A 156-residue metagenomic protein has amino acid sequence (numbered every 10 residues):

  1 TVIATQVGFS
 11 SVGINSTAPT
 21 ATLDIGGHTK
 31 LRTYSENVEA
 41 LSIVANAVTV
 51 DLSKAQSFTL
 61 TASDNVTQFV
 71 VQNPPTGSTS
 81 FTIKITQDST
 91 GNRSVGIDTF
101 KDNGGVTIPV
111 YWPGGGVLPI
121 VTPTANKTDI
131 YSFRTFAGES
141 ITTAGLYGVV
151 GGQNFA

Functional and structural regions predicted by a protein language model:
V2-V7: Extreme N-terminal basic, low-complexity initiation segments that serve as generic localization/processing leaders
G8-E36: Short sequence segments immediately N-terminal to proteolytic processing junctions that release a mature
A18, L41-T49, V117-V121: Intrinsically disordered, low-complexity boundary segments flanking structured domains
T22, A47-T49, S132: Short, surface-exposed charged micro-motifs
H28-L52: Predominantly extracellular/luminal regions of secreted and cell-surface proteins, especially disulfide-bonded
V50-K54, P74-G77: Flexible, charged surface loops at secondary-structure boundaries
K54-L60: Short carbohydrate-recognition loop motifs
L60-A156: Acidic, glycine/polar-enriched metal-coordinating patches/loops that mediate binding to polyanionic ligands
